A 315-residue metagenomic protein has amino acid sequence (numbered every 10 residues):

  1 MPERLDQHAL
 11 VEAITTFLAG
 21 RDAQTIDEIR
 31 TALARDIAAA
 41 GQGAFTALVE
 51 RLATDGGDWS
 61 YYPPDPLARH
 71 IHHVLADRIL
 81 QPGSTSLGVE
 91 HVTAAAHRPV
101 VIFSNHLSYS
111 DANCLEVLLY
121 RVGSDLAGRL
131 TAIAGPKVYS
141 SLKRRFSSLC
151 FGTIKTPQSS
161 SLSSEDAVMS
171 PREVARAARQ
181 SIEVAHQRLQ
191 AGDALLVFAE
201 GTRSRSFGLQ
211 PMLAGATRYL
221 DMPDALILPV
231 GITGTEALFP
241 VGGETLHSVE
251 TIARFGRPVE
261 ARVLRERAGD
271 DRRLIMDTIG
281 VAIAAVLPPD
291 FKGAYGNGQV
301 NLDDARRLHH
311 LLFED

Functional and structural regions predicted by a protein language model:
M1-V101, H106-R121, A127-G128, V138-R145 (+2 more regions): Membrane-anchoring hydrophobic helices of lipid-metabolizing enzymes
P2-I29, E165-D315: Non-catalytic C-terminal accessory region of glycerolipid acyltransferases and related lyso-lipid remodeling enzymes
H70, F151-D166, P258: Short, basic/glycine-rich phosphate-binding loops at helix/coil junctions that contact nucleotide phosphates
E90, H106-S108, A134-Y139, G201 (+2 more regions): Short, flexible loop/turn elements at secondary-structure junctions
H97-P99, A127-R129, G192, D224-I227: A general structural motif
V117-S124, R218-D224: Short, surface-exposed basic-aromatic patches at helix termini and helix-loop junctions that form
I133-G135, T156-Q158, M222, V230: Generic beta-sheet signal
